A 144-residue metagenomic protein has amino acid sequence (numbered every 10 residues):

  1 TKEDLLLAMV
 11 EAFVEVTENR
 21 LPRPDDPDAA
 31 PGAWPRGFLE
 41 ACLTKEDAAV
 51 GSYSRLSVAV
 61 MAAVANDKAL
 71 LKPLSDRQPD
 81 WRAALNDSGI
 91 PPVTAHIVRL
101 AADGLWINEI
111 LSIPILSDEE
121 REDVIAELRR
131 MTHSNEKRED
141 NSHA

Functional and structural regions predicted by a protein language model:
T1-P22: An amphipathic alpha-helix adjacent to DNA-recognition modules
L6, P35, S54-V58, A95-V98: A general structural signal for well-ordered alpha-helical segments in protein cores
E15-S57: Hydrophobic alpha-helical connector segments
A41, R77, A101-L105: Short acidic/histidine-centered micro-motifs embedded in hydrophobic/aromatic stretches that mark compact functional
M61-A62: Short, contiguous, well-structured surface segments enriched in hydrophobic/aromatic residues
N66-D67: Short loop-to-helix capping motifs
L71-K72, A84-A144: Hydrophobic/aromatic-rich alpha-helical bundle segments in the mid-to-C-terminal region
P73-D80: Short, solvent-exposed amphipathic helices
